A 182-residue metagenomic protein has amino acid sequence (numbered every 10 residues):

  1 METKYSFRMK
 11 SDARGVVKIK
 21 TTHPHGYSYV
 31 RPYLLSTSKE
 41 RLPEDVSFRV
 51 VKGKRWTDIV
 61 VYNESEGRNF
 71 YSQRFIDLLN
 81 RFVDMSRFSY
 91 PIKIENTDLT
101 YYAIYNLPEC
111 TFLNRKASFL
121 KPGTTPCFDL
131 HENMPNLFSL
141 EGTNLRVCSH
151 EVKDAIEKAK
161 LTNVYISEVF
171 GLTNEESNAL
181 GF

Functional and structural regions predicted by a protein language model:
M1-F182: Phosphate/anion-contacting hairpin/loop surfaces
